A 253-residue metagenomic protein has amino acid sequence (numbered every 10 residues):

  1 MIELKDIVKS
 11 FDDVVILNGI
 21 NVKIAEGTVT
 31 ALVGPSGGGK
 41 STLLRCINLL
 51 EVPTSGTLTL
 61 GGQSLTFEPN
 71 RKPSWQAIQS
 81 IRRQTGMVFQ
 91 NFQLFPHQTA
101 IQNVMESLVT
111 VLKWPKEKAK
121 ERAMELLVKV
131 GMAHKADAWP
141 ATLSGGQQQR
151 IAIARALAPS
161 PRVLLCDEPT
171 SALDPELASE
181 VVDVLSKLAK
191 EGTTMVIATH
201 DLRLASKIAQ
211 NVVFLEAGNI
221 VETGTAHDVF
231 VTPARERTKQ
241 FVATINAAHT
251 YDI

Functional and structural regions predicted by a protein language model:
L65-G86, K116-E117, V229-P233: ABC ATPase NBD coupling module
W139-L143, Q147: Conserved ABC ATPase signature
A158-R162: A short, proline-enriched helix->beta-strand linker immediately N-terminal to the Walker B motif in ABC-type P-loop
L164-D167: Catalytic Walker B motif of ABC-type/P-loop ATPase nucleotide-binding domains
P175-L177: Helix N-cap at the start of a conserved alpha-helix in ABC-type nucleotide-binding domains
T223-G224: ABC ATPase "signature
